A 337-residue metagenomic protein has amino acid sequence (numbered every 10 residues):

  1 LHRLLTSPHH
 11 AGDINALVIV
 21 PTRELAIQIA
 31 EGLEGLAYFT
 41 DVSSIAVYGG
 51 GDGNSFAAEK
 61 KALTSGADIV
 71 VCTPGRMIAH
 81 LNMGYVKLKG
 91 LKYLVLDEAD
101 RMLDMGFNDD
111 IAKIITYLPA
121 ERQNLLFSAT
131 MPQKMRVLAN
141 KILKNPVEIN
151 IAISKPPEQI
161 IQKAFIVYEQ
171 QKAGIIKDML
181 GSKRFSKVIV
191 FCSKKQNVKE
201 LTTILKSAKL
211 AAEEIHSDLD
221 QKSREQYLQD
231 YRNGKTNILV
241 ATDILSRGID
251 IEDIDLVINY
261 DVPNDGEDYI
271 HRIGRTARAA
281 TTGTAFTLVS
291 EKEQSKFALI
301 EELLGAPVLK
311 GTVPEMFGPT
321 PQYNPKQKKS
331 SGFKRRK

Functional and structural regions predicted by a protein language model:
L1-P321: Conserved helicase RecA-like core
P321-K337: Intrinsically disordered, Lys/Arg-rich low-complexity segments
